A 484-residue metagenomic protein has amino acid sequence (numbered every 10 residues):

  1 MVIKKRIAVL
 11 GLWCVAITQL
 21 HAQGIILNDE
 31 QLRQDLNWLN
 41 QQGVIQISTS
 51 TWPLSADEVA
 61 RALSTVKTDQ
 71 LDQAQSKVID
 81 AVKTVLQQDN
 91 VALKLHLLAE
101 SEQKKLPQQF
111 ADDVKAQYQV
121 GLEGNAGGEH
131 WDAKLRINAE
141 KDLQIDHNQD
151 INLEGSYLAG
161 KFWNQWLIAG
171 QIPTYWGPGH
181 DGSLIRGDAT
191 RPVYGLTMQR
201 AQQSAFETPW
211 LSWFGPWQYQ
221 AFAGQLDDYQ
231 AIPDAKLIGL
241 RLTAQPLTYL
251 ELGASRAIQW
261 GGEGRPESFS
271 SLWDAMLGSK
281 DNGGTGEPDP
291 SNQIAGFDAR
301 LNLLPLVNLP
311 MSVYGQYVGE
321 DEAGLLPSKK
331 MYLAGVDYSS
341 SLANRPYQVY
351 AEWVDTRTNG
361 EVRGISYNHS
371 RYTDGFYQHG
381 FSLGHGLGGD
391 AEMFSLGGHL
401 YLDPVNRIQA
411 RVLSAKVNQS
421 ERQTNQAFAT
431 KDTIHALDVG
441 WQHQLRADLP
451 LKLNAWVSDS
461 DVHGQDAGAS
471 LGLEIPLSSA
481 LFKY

Functional and structural regions predicted by a protein language model:
H21-D112, Y484: N-terminal periplasmic/intermembrane-space "pro-region" immediately following the signal or transit peptide
S48-S50, D72-Q73, A81-L93, A126-A133 (+8 more regions): Short loop/turn motifs that connect adjacent beta-strands in outer-membrane beta-barrel proteins
T49, P107-D113, L143-H147, L184-G187 (+6 more regions): Outer-membrane beta-barrel domain signature
A99-K105, G128-H130, A139-L143, F162-N164 (+10 more regions): Transmembrane beta-strands of outer-membrane beta-barrel pores
D112-V120, N148-S156, T190-Q199, D234-I238 (+5 more regions): Residues that define the transmembrane beta-barrel architecture of outer-membrane proteins
K115-W213: Well-ordered mid-protein domain cores that form the structural environment of catalytic cofactors
G195-T373, G389, L396, Y401 (+2 more regions): Signature for the C-terminal beta-barrel architecture of outer-membrane proteins
L242, F297, H443, Q465-Y484: Outer-membrane beta-barrel "beta-signal"
